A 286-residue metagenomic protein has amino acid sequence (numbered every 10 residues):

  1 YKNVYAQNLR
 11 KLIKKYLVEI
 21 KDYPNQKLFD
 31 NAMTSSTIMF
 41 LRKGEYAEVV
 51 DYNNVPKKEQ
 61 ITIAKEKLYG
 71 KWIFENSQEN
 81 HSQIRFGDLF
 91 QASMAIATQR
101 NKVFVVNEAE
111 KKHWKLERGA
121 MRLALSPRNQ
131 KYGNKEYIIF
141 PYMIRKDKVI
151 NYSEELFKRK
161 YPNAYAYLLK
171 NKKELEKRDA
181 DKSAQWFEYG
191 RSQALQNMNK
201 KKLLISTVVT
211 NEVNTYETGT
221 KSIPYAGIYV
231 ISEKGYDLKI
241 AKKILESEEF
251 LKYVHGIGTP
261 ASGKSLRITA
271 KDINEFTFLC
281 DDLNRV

Functional and structural regions predicted by a protein language model:
Y1-N25, I38-M39: Conserved Class I SAM-dependent methyltransferase catalytic core
Y1-Y5, A47-V49, G133, V213-N214: Short catalytic/ligand-binding loop motif for oxyanion handling, primarily in non-cytosolic enzymes, centered on
D22, S206-I223, K252-G263: Short, ligand-facing micro-motifs at secondary-structure edges
K27, S35-L204, Y253, T259 (+1 more regions): C-terminal substrate-recognition regions of SAM-dependent nucleic acid methyltransferases
N31, T220-I223, T269: Short, flexible turn/loop "capping" segments at secondary-structure junctions
K43, T207-V208, S232: Residues immediately flanking
N211-K243: A short beta-sheet element
G235-P260: C-terminal structured domain segments
